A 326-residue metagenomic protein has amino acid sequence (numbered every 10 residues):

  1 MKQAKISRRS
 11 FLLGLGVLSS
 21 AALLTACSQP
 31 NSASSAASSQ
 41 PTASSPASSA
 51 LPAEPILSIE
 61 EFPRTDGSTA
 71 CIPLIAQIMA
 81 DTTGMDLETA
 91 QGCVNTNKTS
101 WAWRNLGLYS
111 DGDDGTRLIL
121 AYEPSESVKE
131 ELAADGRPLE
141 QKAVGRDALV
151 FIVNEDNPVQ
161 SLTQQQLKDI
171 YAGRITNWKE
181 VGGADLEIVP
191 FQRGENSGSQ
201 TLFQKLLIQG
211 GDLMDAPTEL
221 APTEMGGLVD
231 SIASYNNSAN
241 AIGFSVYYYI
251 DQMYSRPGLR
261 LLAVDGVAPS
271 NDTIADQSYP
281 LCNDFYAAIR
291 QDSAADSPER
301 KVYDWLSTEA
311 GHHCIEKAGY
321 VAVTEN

Functional and structural regions predicted by a protein language model:
M1-S7, L12-A26: N-terminal secretory signal peptides
A4, R9-S10, P30, P41 (+1 more regions): Positively charged, low-complexity intrinsically disordered regions
S28-A36: Bacterial lipoprotein signal-peptidase II cleavage site
A36-N326: Exported/periplasmic ABC-transporter solute-binding proteins
